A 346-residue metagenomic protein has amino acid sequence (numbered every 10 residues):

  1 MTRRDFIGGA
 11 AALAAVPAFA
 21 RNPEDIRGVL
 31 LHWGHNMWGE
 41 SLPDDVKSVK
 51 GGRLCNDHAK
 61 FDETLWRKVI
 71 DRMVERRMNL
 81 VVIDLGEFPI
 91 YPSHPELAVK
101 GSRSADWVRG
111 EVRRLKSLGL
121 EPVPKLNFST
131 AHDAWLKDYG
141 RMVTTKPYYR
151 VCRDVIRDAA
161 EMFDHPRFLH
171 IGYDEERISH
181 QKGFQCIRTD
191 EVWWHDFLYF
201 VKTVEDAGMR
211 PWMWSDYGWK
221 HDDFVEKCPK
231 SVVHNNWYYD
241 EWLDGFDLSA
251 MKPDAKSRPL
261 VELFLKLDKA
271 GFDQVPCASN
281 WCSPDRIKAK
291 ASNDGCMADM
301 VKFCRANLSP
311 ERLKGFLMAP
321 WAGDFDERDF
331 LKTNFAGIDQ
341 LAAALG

Functional and structural regions predicted by a protein language model:
D5-A20: N-terminal export signals
P23-L31: Transmembrane beta-strand segments of Gram-negative outer membrane beta-barrel proteins
D25, R77, F163-R167, N307-R312: Short loop/turn motifs at secondary-structure junctions
L30-V233, Y238, W281: Aromatic-lined carbohydrate-binding surfaces of glycoside hydrolases
D62, W66, S104-V108, Y148-R153 (+4 more regions): Well-ordered, non-membrane alpha-helical segments in soluble/globular domains
D222-P229, N235-N280: Glycoside hydrolase catalytic-domain groove-lining segments
V275-R286, A291-G346: Substrate-binding cleft of secreted/luminal carbohydrate-active enzymes
